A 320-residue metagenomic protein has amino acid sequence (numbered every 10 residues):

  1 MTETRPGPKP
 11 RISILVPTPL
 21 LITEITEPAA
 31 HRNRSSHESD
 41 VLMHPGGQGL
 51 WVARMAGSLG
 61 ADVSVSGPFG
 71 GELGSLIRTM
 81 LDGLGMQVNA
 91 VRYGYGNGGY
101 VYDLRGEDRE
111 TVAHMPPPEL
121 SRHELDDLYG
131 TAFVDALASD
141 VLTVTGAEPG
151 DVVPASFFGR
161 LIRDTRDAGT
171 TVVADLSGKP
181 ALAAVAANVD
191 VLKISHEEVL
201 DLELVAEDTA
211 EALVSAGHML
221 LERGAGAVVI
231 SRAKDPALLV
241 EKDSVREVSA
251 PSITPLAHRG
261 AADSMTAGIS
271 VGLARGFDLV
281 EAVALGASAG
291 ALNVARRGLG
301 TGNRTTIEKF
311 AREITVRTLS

Functional and structural regions predicted by a protein language model:
M1-S66, S75-T79, S249, S320: Glycine-rich phosphate/adenosyl-contacting loop at the front of the ribokinase-like
E3, A210-S320: Conserved phosphate-binding/catalytic region of the ribokinase-like
I12, A61-V63, V88, V172 (+2 more regions): Hydrophobic anchor at the start of a short beta-strand that flanks the dinucleotide cofactor-binding loop
R32-R34, S39, S58-V141, K309-S320: Conserved N-terminal subdomain of the carbohydrate kinase-like
R54, G99-D103, P236-L239: Short beta-strand scaffold segments in enzyme catalytic cores
V112-A113, S139-A147, D175, K193-H196: Short beta-strands and strand-loop turn motifs
E119-T165, T171: Hydrophobic alpha-helical segments and helix pairs
S156-V172, L176-D243: Conserved phosphate/ATP/ADP-binding segment of small-molecule kinases
